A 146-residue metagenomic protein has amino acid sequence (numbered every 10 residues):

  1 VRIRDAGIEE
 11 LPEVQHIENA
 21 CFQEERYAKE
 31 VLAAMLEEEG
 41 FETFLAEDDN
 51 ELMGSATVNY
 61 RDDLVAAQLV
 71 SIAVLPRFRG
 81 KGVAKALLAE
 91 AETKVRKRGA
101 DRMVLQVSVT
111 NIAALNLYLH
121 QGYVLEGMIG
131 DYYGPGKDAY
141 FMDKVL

Functional and structural regions predicted by a protein language model:
V1-I3: Extreme N-terminal starter segment of soluble prokaryotic enzymes
D5-R79, L88-E90, K94, R98 (+2 more regions): Acetyl-CoA-dependent GNAT
E13, N116-L117: Well-formed, non-transmembrane alpha-helical positions, independent of function
V74, S108-V109: Short amphipathic helical patch at the helix-1/turn junction of helix-turn-helix
G82: Conserved G/P- and acidic residue-centered "switch" motifs that form tight phosphate/ATP-binding loops in soluble
L88, N111-A114, D131-G136: Short glycine/proline-centered loop/turn elements that form peptide/ligand docking sites
V104-V107, L119, V124-Y140: Conserved catalytic-core motifs of GNAT/GCN5-like acyltransferases
